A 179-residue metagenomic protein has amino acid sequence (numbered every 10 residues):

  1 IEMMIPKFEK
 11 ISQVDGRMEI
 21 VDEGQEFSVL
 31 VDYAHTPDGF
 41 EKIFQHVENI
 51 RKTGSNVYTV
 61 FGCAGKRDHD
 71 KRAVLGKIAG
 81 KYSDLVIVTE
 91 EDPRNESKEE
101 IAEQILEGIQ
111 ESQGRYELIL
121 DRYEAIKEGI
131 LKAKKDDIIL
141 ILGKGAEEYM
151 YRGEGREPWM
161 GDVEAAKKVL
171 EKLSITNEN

Functional and structural regions predicted by a protein language model:
I1-N179: ATP-dependent carboxylate-amine ligase
